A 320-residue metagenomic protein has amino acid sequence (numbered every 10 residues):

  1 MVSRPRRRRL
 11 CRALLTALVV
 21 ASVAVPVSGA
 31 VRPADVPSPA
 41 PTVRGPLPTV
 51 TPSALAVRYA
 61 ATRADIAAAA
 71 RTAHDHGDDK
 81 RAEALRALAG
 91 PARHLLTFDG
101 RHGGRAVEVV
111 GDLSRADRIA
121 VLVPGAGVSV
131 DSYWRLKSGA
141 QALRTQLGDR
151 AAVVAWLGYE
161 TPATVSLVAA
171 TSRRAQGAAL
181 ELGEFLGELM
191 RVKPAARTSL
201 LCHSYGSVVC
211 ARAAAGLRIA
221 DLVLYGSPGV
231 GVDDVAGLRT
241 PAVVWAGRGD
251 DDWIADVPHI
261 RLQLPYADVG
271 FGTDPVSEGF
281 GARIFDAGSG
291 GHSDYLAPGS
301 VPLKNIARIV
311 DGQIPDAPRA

Functional and structural regions predicted by a protein language model:
M1-Y133, I309-A320: Flexible, membrane-associating and regulatory peripheral segments of lipid-active enzymes
G29, P33-V36, L113, A126-S129 (+5 more regions): Lipolytic serine-hydrolase domain surface
D75-A82, L200-H203, L262-Y266: Short low-complexity stretches enriched in small and charged residues
G103-G104, K137, G206-S207: Alpha-helix N-cap/helix-start and coil->helix boundary motif
R118-A120, R197-S199, D221: Structural motif
V121, L182, S204-G206, L222: Structural hydrophobic-scaffold residues in regular secondary structure
L122-V123, L201, G247: Short hydrophobic segments within beta-strands
L201-A211: Gly/Ala-rich beta-loop-alpha elbow adjacent to hydrolase catalytic centers
